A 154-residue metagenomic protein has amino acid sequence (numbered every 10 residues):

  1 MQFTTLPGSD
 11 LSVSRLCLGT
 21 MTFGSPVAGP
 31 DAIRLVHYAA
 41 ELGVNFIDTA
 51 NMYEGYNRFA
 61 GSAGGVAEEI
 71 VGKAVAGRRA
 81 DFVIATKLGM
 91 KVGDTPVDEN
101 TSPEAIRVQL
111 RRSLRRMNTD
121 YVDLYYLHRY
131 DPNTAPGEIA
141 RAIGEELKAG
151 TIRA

Functional and structural regions predicted by a protein language model:
M1-F82, K148: N-terminal binding-site loop/beta-alpha segment at the start of enzyme catalytic domains that lines or forms
P7-F23, A85-D98, Y121, Y126: N-terminal small/glycine-rich loop or linker at the start of catalytic domains across soluble metabolic enzymes
A39, K87, R116: Conserved catalytic core of Hanks-type protein kinase domains
K91-A154: Glycine/proline-rich, positively charged, aromatic-decorated active-site loop/lid region on the catalytic face
